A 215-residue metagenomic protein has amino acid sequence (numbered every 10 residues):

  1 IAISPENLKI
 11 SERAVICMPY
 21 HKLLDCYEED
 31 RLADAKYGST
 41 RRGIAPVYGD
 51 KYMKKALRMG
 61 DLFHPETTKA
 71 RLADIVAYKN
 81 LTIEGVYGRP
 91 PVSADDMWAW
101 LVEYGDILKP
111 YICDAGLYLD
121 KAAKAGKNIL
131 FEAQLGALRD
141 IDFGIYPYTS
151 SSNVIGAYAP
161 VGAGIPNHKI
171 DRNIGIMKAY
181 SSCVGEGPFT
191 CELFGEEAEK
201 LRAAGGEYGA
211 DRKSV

Functional and structural regions predicted by a protein language model:
I1-S214: Non-transmembrane, aqueous-exposed alpha-helical and coiled segments at domain scale
